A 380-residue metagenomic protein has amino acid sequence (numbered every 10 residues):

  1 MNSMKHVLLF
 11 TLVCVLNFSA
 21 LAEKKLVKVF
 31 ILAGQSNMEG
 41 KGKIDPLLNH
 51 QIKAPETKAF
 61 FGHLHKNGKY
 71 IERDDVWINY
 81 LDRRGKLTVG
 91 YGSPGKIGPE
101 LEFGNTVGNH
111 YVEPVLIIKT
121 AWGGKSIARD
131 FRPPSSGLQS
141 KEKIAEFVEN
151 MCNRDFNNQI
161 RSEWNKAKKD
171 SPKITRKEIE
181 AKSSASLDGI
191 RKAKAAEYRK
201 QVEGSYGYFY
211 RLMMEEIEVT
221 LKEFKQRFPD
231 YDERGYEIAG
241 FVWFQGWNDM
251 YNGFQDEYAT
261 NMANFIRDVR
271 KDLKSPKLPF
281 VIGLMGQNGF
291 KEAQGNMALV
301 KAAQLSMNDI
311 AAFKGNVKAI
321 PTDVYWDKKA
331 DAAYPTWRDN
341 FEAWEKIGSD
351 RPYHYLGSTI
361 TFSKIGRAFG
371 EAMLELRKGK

Functional and structural regions predicted by a protein language model:
M1-V7: Positively charged n-region of N-terminal signal peptides that target proteins for export
V7-L16: Sec-dependent N-terminal signal peptides
V15-K25: Bacterial Sec-dependent signal peptides at the C-terminal "C-region" and cleavage site
E23-K380: Cell-envelope and extracellular/periplasmic
